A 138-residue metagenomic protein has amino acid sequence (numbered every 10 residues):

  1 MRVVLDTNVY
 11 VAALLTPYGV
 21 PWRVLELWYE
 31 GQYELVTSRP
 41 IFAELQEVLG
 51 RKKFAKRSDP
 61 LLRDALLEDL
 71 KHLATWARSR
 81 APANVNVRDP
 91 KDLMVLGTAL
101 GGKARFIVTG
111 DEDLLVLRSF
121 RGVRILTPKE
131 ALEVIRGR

Functional and structural regions predicted by a protein language model:
M1-T37: Short, well-structured N-terminal submotif of metal-dependent ribonuclease cores
D6-T7, T37-S38, G110-D111, P128: A secondary-structure boundary/capping signal
V11, A43, A55, L115 (+1 more regions): Nucleotide phosphate-binding site architecture
A13-L14, V48, R57, L117 (+1 more regions): Residues that scaffold the ATP/ADP-binding catalytic core of kinase and kinase-like folds
G19, V36, L61, N86-K91 (+1 more regions): Residues at secondary-structure transition points
L27-P82: PIN-domain endoribonuclease scaffold, especially VapC-family toxins
K71-F106, E112: Active-site neighborhoods of divalent-metal-dependent phosphate/nucleic-acid chemistry enzymes
L100-F106, E112-R138: Acidic, PIN/NYN-like endoribonuclease modules and their adjacent C-terminal/linker elements
